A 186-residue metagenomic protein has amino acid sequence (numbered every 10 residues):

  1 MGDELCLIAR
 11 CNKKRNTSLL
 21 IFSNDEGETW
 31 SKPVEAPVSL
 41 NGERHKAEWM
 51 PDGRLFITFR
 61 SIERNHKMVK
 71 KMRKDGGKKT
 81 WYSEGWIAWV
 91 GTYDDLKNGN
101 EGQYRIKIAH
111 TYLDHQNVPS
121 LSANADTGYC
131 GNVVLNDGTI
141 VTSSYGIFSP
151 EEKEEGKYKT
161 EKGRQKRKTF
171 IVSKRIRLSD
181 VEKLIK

Functional and structural regions predicted by a protein language model:
M1-K186: Asp-box/BNR beta-propeller blade signature and adjacent active/binding-site loops in extracellular glycan-interacting
